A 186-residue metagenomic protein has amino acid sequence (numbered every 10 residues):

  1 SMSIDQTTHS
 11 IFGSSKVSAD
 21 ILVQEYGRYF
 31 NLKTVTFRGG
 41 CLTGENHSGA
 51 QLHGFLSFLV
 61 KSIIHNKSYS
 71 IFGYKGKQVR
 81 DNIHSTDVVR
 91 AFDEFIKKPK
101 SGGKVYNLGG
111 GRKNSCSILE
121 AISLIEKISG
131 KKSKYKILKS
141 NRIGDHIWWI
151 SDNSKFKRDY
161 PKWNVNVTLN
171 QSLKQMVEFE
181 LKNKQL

Functional and structural regions predicted by a protein language model:
S1-T36, C41, S48-Q51: Catalytic helix-loop patch of NAD(P)-dependent Rossmann-fold dehydrogenases
V17, F30, T43-S57, H65-K67 (+5 more regions): Glycine/proline-rich active-site loop of Rossmann-fold NAD(P)-dependent oxidoreductases
S62-N66, F95-P99, D159, F179-N183: Generic structural signal for alpha-helix termini and adjacent loop/cap motifs
Y74-K75, V105-N107, L119-I122, G130-W148: C-terminal "lid/loop" region of Rossmann-like NAD(P)-dependent oxidoreductases
S85, V105, N141-N164, Q175: Conserved C-terminal active-site "lid" loop/helix of NAD(P)H-dependent oxidoreductases that clamps the redox cofactor
V88, F92, L108, I118-A121 (+2 more regions): Non-catalytic, hydrophobic alpha-helical segments
K155, T168-L186: Amphipathic terminal alpha-helices
